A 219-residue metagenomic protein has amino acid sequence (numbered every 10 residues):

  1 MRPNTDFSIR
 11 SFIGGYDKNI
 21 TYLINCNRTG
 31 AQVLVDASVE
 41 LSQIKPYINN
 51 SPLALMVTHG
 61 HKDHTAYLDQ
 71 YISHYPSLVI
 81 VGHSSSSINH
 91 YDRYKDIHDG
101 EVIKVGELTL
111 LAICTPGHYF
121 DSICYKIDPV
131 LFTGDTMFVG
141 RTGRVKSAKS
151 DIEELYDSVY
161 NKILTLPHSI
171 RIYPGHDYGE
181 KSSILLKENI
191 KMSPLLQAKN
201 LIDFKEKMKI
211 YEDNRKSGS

Functional and structural regions predicted by a protein language model:
M1-N50, C124-G134, G140: Conserved beta-strand hairpin/beta-sheet module of binuclear metal-dependent hydrolase folds, prominently
I9-G14, A31-V35, L55-H59, I113-T115 (+1 more regions): Short, flexible loop segments at the rims of nucleotide/cofactor-binding pockets, characterized by
S11-F12, Y22-N25, G100-I127: Core dinuclear metal-dependent hydrolase active-site scaffold
F12, I97, L186: Hydrophobic residues at beta-strand termini and immediately following loops that shape nucleotide-binding pockets
K18, T29-Q32, V39-L111, K191-L195 (+1 more regions): Active-site HxH/HxHxD metal-binding segment of metal-dependent hydrolases
V35, I80-G82, T133, P174: Hydrophobic residues in well-ordered beta-strands that form the structural core
L55-T65, T115-F120, Y173-G179: Histidine-centered catalytic micro-motifs
F120-G218: Metallo-beta-lactamase
